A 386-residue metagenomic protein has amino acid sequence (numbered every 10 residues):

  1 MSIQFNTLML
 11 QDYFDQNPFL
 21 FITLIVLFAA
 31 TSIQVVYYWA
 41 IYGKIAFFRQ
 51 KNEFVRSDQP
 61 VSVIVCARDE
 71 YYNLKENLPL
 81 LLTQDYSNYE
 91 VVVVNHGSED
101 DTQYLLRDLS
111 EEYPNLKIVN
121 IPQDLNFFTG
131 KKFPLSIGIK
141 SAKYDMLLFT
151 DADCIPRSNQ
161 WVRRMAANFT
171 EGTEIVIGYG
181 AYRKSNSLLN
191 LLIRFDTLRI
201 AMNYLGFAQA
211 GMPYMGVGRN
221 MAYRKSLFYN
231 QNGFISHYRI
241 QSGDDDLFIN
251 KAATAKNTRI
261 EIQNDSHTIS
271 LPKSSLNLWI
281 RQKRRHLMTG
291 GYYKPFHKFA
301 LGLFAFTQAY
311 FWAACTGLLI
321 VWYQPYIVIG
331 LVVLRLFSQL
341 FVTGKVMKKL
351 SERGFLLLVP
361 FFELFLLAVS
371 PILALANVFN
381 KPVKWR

Functional and structural regions predicted by a protein language model:
M1-R56, T343, N377: N-terminal membrane-anchoring/stem segments of glycan-assembly enzymes
V55, A305-K381: Membrane-embedded multi-pass helical conduit in multi-pass membrane proteins, especially envelope-biosynthetic
Q59-S62, E90: Cell-envelope/extracellular polymer assembly enzymes that use nucleotide-activated donors
P79-N88: Short, acidic, metal-binding catalytic loop of nucleotide-sugar glycosyltransferases
S87, N95-L105, Q123, C154-I155: A conserved acidic beta->alpha catalytic loop
D101, D151-A167: Acidic donor-binding/catalytic loop of UDP-sugar-dependent glycosyltransferases, especially processive GT2
L135, L147: Short aromatic/hydrophobic "clamp" motif used to bind/position activated sugar donors
F169, I175-A201, S226-Y229, G233-K298: Catalytic donor/gating beta->alpha subdomain of glycosyltransferases that bind UDP-sugars
